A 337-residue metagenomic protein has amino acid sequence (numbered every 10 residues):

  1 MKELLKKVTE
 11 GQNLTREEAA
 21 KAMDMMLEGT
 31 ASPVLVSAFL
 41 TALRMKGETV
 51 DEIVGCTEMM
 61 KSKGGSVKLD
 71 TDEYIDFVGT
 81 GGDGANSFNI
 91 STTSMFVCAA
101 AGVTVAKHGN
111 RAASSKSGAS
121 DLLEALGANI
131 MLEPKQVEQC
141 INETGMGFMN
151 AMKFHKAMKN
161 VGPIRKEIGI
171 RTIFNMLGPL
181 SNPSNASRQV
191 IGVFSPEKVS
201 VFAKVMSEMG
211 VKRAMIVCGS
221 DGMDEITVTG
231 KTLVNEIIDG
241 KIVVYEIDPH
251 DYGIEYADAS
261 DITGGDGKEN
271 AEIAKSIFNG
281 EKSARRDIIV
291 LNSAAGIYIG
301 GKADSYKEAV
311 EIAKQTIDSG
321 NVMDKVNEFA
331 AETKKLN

Functional and structural regions predicted by a protein language model:
M1-K2, A19, V36, I53 (+4 more regions): A general structural signal for well-ordered alpha-helical segments in protein cores
M1-N13, A20-A22, F77-D83: N-terminal basic/disordered segments at the start of proteins
K7, S62-G65, S87, G102 (+2 more regions): Glycine-rich anion-binding loops and their surrounding alpha/beta cores
V8-V54, S62-L69, I288-I289: N-terminal glycine-rich anion-binding loops that anchor highly charged ligand groups
T15, S32-P33, T49, S91 (+4 more regions): Helix N-cap / loop-to-helix initiation motif
A38, V54-T57, D72, Q136-C140 (+3 more regions): Beta-strand segments within the central parallel beta-sheet cores of soluble alpha/beta enzyme folds
L40, F88-T144: A glycine-rich phosphate/pyrophosphate-binding beta-strand-loop-alpha-helix module
G47-A113: Active-site cofactor/substrate anionic-group-binding motifs, chiefly glycine- and Lys/Arg-rich phosphate-binding loops
